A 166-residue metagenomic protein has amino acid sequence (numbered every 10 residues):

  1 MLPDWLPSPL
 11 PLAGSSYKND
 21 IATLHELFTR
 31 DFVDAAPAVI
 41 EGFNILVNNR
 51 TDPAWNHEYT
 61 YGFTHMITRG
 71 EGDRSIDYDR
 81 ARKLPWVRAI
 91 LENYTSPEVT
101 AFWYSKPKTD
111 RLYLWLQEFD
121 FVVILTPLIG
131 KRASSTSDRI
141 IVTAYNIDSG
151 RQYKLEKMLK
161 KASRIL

Functional and structural regions predicted by a protein language model:
M1-L166: Ribonuclease/tRNase effector modules and their secretory precursors
